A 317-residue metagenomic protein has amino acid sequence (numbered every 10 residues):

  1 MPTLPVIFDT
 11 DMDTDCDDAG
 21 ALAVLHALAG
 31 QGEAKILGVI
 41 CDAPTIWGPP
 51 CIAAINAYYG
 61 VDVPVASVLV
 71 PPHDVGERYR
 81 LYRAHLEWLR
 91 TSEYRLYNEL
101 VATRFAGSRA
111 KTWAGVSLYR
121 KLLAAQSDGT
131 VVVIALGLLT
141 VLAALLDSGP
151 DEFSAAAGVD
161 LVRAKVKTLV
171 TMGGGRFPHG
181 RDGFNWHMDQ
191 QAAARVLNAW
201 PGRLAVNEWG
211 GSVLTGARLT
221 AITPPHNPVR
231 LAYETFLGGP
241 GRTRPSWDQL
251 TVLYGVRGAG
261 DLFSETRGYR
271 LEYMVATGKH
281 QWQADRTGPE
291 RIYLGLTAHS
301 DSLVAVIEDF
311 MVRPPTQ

Functional and structural regions predicted by a protein language model:
M1-Q317: N-terminal acidic, glycine/proline-rich low-complexity segments
